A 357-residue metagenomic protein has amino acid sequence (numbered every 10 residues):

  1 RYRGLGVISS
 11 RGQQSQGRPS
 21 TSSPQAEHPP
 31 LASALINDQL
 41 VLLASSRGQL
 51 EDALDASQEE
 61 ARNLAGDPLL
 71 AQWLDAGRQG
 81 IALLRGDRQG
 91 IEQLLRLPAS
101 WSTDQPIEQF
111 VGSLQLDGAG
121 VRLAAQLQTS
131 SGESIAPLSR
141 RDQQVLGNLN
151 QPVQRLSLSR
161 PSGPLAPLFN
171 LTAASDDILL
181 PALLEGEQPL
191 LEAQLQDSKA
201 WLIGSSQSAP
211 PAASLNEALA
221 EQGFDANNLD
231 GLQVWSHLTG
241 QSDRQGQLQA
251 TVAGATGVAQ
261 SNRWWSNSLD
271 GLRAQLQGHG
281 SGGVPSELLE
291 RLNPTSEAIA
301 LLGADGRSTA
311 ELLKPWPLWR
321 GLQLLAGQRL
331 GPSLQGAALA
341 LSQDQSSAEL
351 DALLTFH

Functional and structural regions predicted by a protein language model:
R1-L70, E187-R291: Single conserved position on a long alpha-helix in the C-terminal lobe of the eukaryotic protein kinase
G17-P19, R96-A99, A173-P181, T239-G246: Short amphipathic alpha-helix segments
P30, F110-S113, R141-V145, I178-P181 (+2 more regions): Generic recognition of flexible, low-complexity loop/linker segments
N37, S45, G66-P167, T295-H357: Leucine-rich, highly hydrophobic segment in Treponema pallidum outer-membrane-associated proteins
E51, A71, L146, L165-F169 (+4 more regions): Generic detector of well-ordered alpha-helical segments enriched in charged/polar residues, highlighting helical
Q151, A173-D177, P181-E217, G336-H357: A eukaryote-biased signal for long
S159, L171, A218-Q222: Generic, well-ordered alpha-helical scaffold segments in large soluble proteins
